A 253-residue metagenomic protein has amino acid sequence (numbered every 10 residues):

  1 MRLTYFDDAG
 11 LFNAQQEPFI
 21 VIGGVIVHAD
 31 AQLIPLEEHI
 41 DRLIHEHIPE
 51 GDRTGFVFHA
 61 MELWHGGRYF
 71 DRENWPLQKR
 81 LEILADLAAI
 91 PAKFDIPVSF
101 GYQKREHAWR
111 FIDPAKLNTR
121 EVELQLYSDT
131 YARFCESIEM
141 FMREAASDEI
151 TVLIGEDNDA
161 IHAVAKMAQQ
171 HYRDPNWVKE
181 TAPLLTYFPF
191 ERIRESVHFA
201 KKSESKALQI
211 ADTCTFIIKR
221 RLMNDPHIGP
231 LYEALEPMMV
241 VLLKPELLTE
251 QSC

Functional and structural regions predicted by a protein language model:
M1-C253: Phosphate-ester processing/binding pockets and catalytic centers
